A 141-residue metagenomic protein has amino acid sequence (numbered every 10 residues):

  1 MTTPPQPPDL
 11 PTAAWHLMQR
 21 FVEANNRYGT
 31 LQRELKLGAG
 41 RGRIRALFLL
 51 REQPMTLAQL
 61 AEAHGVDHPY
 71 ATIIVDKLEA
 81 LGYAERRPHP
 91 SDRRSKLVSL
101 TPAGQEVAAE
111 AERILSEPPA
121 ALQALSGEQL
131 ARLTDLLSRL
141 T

Functional and structural regions predicted by a protein language model:
M1-G38, A124, R139: N-terminal leader segment of winged-helix/HTH proteins
A13, L35, A39-R43, A103 (+1 more regions): N-terminal positioning helix adjacent to the helix-turn-helix/winged-helix DNA-binding module
L17-R20, A46-L49, T56, K77 (+1 more regions): Residue-level recognition of specific faces of alpha-helices
V22, F48-E52, E112, S138: Short, locally clustered residues in the helix-turn-helix/winged-helix DNA-binding domain
R27-Y70: N-terminal helix-turn-helix DNA-binding core of bacterial DNA-binding proteins
I73: DNA-binding alpha-helical recognition surfaces that contact promoter or target DNA
D76-D135: Charged, amphipathic alpha-helical coiled-coil/dimerization segments
